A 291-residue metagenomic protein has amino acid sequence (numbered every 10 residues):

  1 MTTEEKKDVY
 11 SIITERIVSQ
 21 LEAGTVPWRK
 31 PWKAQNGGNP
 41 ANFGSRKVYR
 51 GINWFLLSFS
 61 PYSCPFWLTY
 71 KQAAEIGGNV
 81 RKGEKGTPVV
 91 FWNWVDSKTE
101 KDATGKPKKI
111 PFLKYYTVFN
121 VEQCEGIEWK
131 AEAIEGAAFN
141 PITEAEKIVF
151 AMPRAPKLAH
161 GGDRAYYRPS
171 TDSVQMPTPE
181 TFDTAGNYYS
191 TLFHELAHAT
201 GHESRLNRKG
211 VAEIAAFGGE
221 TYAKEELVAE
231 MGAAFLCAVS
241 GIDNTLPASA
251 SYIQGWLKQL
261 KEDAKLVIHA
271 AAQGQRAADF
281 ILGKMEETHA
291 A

Functional and structural regions predicted by a protein language model:
M1-A291: N-terminal accessory/interface modules of nucleic-acid-binding and processing proteins
